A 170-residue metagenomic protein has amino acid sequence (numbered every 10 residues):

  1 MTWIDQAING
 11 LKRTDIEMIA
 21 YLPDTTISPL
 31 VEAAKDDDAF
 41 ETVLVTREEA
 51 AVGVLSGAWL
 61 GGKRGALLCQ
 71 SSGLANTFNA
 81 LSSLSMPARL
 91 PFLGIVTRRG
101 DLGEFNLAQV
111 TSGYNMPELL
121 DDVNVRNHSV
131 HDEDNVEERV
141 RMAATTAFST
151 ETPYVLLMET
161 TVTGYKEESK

Functional and structural regions predicted by a protein language model:
M1-K170: Thiamine diphosphate
